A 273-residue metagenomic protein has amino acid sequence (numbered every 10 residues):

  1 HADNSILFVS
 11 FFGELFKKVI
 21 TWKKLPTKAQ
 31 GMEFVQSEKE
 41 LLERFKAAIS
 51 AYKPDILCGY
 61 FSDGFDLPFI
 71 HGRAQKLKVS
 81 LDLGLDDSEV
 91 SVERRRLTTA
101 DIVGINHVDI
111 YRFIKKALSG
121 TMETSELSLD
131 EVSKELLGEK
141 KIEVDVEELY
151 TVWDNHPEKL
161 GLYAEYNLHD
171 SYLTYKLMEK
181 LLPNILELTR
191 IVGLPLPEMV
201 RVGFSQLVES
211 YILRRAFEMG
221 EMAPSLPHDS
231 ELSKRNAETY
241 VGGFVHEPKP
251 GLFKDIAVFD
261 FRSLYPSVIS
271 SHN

Functional and structural regions predicted by a protein language model:
H1, I110, F259-F261: Residues immediately flanking
H1-I56: Conserved RNase H-like, two-metal-ion catalytic cores of nucleic-acid enzymes
N4-S5, A51-L57, D101-V103, H107 (+4 more regions): Short, well-ordered loop/turn elements at secondary-structure boundaries
I6, P68, K116-A117, E123-T124 (+5 more regions): Short helix/loop capping segments that flank catalytic or ligand/cofactor-binding pockets
F8, D66, H71-V79, V192 (+1 more regions): Short secondary-structure boundary/capping segments
V19-I20, T27-Q36, K53, L67 (+1 more regions): Active-site-proximal helix-loop-helix substrate-binding element of RNase H-like nuclease domains
C58-L67: Acidic, metal-coordinating catalytic cores used for nucleic-acid/nucleotide bond scission and strand-transfer chemistry
Y150-N273: Common nucleic-acid-contacting/processivity interface regions adjacent to the catalytic cores of nucleic-acid enzymes
